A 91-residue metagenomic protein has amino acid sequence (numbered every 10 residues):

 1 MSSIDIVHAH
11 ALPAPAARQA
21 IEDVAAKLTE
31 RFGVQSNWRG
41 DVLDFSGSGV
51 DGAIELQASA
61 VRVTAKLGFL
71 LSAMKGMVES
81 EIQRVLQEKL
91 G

Functional and structural regions predicted by a protein language model:
M1-E30: Terminal, regulation- and interaction-focused segments at domain boundaries
V7, S59-G91: C-terminal structural segments of small proteins and small subunits
V7-A11, S46, E55: Generic structural detector for well-ordered beta-strands
P15, I54, S72-M74: Intrinsically disordered, low-complexity acidic/polar segments
K27-A53: Ser/Thr-rich, low-complexity intrinsically disordered terminal regions
